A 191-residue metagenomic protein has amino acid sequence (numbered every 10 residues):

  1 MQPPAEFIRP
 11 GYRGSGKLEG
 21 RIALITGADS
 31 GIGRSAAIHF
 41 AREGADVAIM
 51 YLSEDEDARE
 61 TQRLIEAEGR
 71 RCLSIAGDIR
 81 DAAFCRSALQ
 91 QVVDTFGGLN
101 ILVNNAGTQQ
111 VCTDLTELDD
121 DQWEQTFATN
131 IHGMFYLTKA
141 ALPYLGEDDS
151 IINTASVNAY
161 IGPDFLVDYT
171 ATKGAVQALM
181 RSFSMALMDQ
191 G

Functional and structural regions predicted by a protein language model:
K17-A48: Canonical Rossmann dinucleotide-binding motif of NAD(H)/NADP(H)-dependent dehydrogenases/reductases, specifically
D55, A76-L89, D120: The beta1-alpha1 cofactor-binding region of Rossmann-like NAD(H)/NADP(H)-dependent oxidoreductases
T113-L115, D119-E124: Substrate-binding pocket helix/loop in short-chain dehydrogenase/reductase
L115-T116, D148, I161-V167, D189-Q190: Active-site loop immediately N-terminal to the catalytic Tyr-X3-Lys motif of short-chain dehydrogenase/reductase
T138, T172, M180: Active-site helix of classical SDR
P143, M185-D189: Alpha-helical segment proximal to the catalytic Tyr-Lys
S156: Residue(s) in the substrate-gating loop at a strand-loop-helix junction that position the organic substrate next
